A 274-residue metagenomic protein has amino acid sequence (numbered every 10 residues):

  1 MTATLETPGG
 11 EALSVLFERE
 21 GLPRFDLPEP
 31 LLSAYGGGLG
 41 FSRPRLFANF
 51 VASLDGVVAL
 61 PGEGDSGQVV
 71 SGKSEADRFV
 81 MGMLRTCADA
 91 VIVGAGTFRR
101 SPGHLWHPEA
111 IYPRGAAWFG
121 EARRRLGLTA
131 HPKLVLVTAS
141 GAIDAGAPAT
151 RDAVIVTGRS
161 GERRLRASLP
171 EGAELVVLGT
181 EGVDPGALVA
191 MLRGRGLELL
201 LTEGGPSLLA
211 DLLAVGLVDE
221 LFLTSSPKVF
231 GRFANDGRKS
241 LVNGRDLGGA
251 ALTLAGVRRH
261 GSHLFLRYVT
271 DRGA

Functional and structural regions predicted by a protein language model:
M1-A274: Enzymes that bind and transform nitrogen-containing heteroaromatic metabolites
